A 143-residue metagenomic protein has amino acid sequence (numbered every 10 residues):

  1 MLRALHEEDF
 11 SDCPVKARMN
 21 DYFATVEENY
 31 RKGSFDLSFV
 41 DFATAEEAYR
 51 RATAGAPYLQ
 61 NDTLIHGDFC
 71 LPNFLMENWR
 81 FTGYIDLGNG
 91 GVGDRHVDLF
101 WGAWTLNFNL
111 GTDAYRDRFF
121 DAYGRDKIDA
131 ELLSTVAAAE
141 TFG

Functional and structural regions predicted by a protein language model:
A4-G67, I128: An alpha-helical support segment within catalytic cores of ATP-dependent transferases
F10, A24-R31, N89, W104-F108 (+2 more regions): A generic structural signal for secondary-structure junctions that act as hinges or helix/strand caps at the edges
D12-M19, G67-L71, Y84-N89, G102: Short, functional N-terminal and low-complexity linear motifs
D62-L64, E77-S134: Active-site Asp-x-Gly
P72-M76: Hydrophobic residue at the +6 position relative to the catalytic HRD Asp in the kinase catalytic loop
S134-G143: Short, amphipathic C-terminal "tail helix"
